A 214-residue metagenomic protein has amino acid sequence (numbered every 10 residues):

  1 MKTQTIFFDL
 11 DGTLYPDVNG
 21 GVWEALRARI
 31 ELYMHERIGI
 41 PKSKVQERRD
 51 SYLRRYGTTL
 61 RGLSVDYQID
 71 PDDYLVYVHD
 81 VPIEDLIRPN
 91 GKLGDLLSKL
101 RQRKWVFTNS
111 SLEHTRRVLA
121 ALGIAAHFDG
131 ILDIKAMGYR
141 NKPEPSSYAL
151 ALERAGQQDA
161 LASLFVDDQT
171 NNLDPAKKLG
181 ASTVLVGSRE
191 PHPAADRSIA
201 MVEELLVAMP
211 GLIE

Functional and structural regions predicted by a protein language model:
M1-Q4, G94, S98, W105 (+2 more regions): Asp-based, Mg2+/Mn2+-dependent phosphohydrolase catalytic module
K2-K92, E113: N-terminal helical cap/lid subdomain that shapes the substrate entry/recognition surface in HAD-like hydrolases
N19, W23, Y52, L86 (+3 more regions): Alpha-helix initiation/capping motif
I40, I69, Q102, Q157-Q158: Short, well-ordered coil loops that connect the C-terminus of an alpha-helix to the N-terminus of a beta-strand
S64, S98-R101: Alpha-helix boundary recognition
I83, Q102-W105: Generic structural signal for secondary-structure transition and capping sites
